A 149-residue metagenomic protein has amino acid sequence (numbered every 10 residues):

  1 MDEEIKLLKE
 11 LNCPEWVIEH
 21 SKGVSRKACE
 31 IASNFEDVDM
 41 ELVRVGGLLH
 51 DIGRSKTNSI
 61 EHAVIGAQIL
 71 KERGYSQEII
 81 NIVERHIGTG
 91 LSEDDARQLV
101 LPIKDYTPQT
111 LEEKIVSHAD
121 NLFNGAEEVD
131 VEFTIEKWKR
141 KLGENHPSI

Functional and structural regions predicted by a protein language model:
M1-H20, L49-R54: Active-site flanking loop/helix segments enriched in acidic
R26-I31: Active-site hotspot residues in diverse enzymes, especially metal/ion-binding acidic/histidine motifs
A32-W138: Divalent metal-dependent catalytic cores for phosphoryl transfer on phosphate-bearing substrates
K141: Active-site oxyanion/phosphate-handling segment shared across diverse enzymes
E144-I149: Charged phosphate-binding loop/patch that engages nucleotide di/tri-phosphates or the phosphate backbone of nucleic
